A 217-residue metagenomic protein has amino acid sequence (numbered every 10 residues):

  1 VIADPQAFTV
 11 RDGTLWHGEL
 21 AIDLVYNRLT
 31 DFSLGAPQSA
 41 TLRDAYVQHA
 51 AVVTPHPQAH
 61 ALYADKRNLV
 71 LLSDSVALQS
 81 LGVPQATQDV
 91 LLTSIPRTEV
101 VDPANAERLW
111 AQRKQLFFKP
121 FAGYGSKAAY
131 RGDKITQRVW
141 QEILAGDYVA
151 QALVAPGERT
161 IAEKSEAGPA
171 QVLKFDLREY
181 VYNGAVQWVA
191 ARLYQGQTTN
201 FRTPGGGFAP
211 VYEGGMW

Functional and structural regions predicted by a protein language model:
V1-W217: Domain-scale recognition of functional cores that engage charged ligands
